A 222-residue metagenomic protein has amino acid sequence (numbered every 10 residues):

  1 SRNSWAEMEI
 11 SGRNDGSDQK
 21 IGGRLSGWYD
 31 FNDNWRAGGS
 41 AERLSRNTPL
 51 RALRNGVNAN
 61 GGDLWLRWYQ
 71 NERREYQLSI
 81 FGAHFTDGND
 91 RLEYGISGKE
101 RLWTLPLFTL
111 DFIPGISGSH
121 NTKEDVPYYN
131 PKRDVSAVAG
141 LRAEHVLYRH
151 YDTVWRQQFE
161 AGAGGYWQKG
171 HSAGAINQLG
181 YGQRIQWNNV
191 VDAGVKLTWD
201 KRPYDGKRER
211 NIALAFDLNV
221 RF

Functional and structural regions predicted by a protein language model:
S1-F222: Gram-negative and organellar
